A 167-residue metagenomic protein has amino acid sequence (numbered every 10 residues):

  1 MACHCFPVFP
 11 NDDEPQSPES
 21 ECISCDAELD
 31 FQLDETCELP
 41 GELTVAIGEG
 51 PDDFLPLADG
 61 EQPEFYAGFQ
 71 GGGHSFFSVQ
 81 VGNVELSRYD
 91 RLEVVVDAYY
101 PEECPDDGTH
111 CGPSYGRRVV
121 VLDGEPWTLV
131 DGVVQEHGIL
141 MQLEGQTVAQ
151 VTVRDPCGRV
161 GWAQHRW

Functional and structural regions predicted by a protein language model:
M1-W167: Signals and flexible motifs at protein termini associated with secretion
